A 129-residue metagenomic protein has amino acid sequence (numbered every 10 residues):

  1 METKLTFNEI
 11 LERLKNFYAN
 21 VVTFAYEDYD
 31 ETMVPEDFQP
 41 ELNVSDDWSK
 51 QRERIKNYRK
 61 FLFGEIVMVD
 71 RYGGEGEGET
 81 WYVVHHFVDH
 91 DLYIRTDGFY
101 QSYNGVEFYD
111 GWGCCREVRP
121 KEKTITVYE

Functional and structural regions predicted by a protein language model:
M1-E129: Acidic interaction surfaces
